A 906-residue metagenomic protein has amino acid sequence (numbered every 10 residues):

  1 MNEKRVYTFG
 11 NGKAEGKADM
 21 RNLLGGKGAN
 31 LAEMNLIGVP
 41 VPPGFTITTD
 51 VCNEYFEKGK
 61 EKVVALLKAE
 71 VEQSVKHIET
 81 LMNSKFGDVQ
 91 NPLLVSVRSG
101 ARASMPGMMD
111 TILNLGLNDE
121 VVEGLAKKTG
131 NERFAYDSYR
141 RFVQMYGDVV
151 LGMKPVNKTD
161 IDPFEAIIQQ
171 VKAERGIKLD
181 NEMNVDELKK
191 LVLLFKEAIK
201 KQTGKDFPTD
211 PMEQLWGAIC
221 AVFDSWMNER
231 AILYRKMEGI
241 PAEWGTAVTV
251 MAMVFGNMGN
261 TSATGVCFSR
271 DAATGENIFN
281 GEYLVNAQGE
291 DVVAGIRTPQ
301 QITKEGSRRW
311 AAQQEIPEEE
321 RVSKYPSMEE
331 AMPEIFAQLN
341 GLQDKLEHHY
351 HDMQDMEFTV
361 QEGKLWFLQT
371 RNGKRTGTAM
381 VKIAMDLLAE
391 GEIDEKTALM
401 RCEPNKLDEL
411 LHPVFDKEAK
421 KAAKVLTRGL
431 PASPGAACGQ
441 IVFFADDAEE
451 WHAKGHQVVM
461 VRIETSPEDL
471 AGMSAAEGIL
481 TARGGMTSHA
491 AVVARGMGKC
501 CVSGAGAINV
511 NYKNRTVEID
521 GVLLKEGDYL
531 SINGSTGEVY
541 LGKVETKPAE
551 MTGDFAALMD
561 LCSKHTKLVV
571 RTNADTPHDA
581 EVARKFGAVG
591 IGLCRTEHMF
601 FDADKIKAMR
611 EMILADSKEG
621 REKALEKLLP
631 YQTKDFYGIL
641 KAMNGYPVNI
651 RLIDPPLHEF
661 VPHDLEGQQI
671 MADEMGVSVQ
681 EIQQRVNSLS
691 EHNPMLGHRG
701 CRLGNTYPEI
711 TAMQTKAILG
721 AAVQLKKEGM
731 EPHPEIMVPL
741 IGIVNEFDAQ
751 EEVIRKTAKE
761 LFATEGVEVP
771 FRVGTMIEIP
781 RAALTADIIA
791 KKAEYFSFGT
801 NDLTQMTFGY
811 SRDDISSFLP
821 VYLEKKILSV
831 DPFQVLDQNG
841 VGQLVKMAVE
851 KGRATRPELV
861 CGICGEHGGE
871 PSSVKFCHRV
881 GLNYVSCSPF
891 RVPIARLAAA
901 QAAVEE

Functional and structural regions predicted by a protein language model:
M1-A423, P431, E450, H456-V459 (+11 more regions): Nucleotide/phosphate-binding sheet-loop regions of phosphoryl- and nucleotidyl-transfer enzymes
F45, A482-G484, S503-G506, C594 (+2 more regions): Short beta->alpha connector loops at strand-helix junctions that form conserved, small/polar/Pro-enriched
K76-D88, V517-D520, K727, K759-E768: Short mixed-charge
R98-S99, M551-G553, L561-E906: Conserved alpha/beta-domain cores
T249, V442, V459-V461, L480 (+3 more regions): Structural motif
K364-W366, V459, I463-S474, M486-V493 (+7 more regions): Glycine-rich phosphate/ribose-binding loops and adjacent secondary-structure elements that form binding surfaces
R428-E468, I519-A557: Extended, non-globular alpha-helical segments
E477-R483, C501, G862: A short, small-residue-rich loop immediately preceding and capping a beta-strand
